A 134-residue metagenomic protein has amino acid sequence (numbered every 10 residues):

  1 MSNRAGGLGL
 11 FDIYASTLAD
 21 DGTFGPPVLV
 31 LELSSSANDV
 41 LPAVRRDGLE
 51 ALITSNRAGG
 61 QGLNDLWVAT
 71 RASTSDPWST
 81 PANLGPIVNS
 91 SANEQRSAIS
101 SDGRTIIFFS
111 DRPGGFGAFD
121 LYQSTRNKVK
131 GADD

Functional and structural regions predicted by a protein language model:
M1-D134: Short, conserved micro-motifs composed of acidic
